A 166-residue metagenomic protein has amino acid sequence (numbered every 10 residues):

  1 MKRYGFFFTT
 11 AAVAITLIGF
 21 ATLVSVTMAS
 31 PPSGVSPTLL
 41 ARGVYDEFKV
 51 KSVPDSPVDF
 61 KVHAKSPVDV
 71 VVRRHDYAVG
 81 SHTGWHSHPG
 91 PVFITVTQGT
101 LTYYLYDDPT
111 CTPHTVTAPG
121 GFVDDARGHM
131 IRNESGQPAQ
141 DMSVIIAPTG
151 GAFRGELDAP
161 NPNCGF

Functional and structural regions predicted by a protein language model:
K2-T9, G19-D69, T112-T115, E156-F166: A short, N-terminal "cap"/entry segment at the start of jelly-roll beta-barrel domains of the cupin/DSBH fold
K65-V68, G80-T95: A short beta-loop-beta micro-motif enriched in histidine and acidic residues
V71, G90, D125: Exposed loop/turn and edge beta-strand positions of beta-sandwich/beta-sheet ligand-binding modules
V72-D76: Short proline/glycine- and basic residue-enriched helix-capping loop/turn segments at helix->loop/beta transitions
Y77, Y106-G128: Short acidic-glycine-tyrosine-enriched beta hairpin
W85, Y103-Y104, T112, H129-S135: Short beta-strand His + acidic residue motifs that chelate non-heme Fe in jelly-roll/DSBH and cupin folds
H88-P109, A118: Glycine- and acidic-residue-biased ligand/ion/polar-headgroup-sensing regions
T117-A118, A126-R154: Ligand-binding loop in jelly-roll beta-barrel domains
